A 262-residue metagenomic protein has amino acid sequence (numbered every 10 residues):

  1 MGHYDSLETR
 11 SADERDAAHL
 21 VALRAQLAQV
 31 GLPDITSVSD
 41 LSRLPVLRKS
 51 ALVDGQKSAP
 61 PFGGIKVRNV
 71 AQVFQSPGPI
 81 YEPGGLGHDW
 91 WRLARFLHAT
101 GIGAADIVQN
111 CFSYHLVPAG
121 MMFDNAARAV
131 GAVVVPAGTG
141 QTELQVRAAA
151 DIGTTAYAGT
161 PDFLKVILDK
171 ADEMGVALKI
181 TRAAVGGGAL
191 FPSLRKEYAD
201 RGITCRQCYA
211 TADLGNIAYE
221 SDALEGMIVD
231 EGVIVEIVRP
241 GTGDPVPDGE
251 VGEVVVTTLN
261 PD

Functional and structural regions predicted by a protein language model:
M1-A25, V130-D262: Active-site glycine/GP-rich loop and adjacent strand/helix microenvironment that borders small-molecule binding pockets
M1-A99, G103-A105: Nucleotide 5′-phosphate-binding alpha/beta core
L32, Y114, T258-D262: AMP-binding (ANL) adenylation modules
Q75-H88, D124-V133, V146, T154-A158: Acidic/glycine-enriched edge-of-secondary-structure segments
P83, V117-P118, E143, P192: Loop/helix-junction capping segments adjacent to catalytic residues or to phosphate/diphosphate-binding pockets
L86, A119-G120, I228, P247: Alpha-helix N-cap/helix-start motif
L86-T100, L116, A158-D172: Short, composition-biased local secondary-structure segments
H98-V134: Conserved AMP-binding loop of ANL adenylate-forming enzymes
